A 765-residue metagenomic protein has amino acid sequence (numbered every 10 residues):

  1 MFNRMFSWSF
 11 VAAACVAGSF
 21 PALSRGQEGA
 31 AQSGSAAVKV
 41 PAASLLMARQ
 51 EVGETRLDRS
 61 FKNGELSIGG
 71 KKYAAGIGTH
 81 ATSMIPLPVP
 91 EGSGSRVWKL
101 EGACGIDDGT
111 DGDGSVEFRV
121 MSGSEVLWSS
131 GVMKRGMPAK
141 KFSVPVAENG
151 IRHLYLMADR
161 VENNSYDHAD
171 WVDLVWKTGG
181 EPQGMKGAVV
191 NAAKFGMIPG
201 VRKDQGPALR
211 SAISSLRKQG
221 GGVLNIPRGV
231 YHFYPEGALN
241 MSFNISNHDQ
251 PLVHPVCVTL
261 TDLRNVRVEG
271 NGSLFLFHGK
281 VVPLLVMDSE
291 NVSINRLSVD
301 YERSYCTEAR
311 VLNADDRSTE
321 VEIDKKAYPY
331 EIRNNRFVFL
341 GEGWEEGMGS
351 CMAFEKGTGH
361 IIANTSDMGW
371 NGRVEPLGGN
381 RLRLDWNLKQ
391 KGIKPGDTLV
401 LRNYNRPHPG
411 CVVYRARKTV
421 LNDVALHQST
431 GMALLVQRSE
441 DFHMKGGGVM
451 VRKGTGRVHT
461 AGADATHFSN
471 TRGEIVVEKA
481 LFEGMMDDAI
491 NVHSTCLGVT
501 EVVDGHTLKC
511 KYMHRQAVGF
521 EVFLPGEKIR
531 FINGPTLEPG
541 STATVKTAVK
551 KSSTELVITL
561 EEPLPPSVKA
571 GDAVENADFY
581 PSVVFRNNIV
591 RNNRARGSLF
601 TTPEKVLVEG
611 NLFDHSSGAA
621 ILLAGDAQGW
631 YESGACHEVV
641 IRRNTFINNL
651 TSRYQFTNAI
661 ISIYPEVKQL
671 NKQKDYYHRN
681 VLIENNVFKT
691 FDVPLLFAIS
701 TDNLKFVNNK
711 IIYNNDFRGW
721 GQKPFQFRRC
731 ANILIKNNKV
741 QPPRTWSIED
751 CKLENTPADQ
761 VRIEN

Functional and structural regions predicted by a protein language model:
E28-G184: Gly-Asp-aromatic-enriched flexible segments
T110, G221, F277-P283, R303-T307 (+14 more regions): Short glycine/acidic-rich loop motifs that flank beta-strands on beta-rich extracellular proteins
E181-A208: Right-handed parallel beta-helix/beta-solenoid
V190, L224, V258-T261, V266 (+28 more regions): Solenoid scaffold repeats with emphasis on beta-solenoid/beta-helix
F195, G206-V266, N271-L285, R303-Y305 (+2 more regions): N-terminal extracellular ligand-recognition/capping segment immediately after the signal peptide
F277, Y301-R303, K325-P376, A517-E555: Ser/Thr/Gly-rich low-complexity blocks that favor extended beta-strand/coil architectures
H360-R406, P539-T544, A548-V583, R591: Small/polar beta-strand repeat architecture
